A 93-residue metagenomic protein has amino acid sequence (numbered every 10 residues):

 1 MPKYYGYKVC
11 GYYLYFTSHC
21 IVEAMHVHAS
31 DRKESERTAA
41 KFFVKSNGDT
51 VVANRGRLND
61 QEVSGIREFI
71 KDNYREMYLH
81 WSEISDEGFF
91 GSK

Functional and structural regions predicted by a protein language model:
M1-M25: Short, charged/polar N-terminal "headpieces" of proteins
Y4, V9, S46, N54 (+1 more regions): Intrinsically disordered, low-complexity segments enriched in small/polar residues
Y5-K8, H19, S35, E62 (+2 more regions): Short linear sequence motifs
Y12, N47-G48, L79, E83: Short linear sequence elements within intrinsically disordered, low-complexity coil regions
L14-Y15, K41-F42, E68, F89: Intrinsic disorder/low-structure terminal segments
T17-D60: A short, structured beta-strand/loop element
N54-K93: Acidic, low-complexity intrinsically disordered segments
